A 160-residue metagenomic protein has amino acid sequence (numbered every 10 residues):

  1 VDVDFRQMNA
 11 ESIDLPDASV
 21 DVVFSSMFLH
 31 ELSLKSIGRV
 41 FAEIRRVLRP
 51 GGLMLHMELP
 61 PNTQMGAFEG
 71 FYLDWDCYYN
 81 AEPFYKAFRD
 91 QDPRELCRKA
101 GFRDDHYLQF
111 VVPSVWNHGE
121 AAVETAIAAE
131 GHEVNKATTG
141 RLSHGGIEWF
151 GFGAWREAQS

Functional and structural regions predicted by a protein language model:
D2-S12: Conserved SAM-binding strand-loop segment of SAM-dependent methyltransferases
R6, F24, L55: Conserved Rossmann-like nucleotide-binding pocket used by diverse enzymes that bind dinucleotide cofactors
E11-V23: A short acidic, Gly/Pro-enriched loop at the edge of an enzyme's catalytic core that lines a small-molecule cofactor
D21-K35: A short SAM/SAH-binding and catalytic strip from SAM-dependent methyltransferases
G38-P50: A short glycine-rich, Lys/Arg-flanked "PGG" loop and its adjoining helix->strand segment in the class I
L55-G119: C-terminal alpha-helical "lid/dimerization" subdomain adjacent to the S-adenosyl-L-methionine
R98-S160: Core SAM-dependent methyltransferase catalytic element
